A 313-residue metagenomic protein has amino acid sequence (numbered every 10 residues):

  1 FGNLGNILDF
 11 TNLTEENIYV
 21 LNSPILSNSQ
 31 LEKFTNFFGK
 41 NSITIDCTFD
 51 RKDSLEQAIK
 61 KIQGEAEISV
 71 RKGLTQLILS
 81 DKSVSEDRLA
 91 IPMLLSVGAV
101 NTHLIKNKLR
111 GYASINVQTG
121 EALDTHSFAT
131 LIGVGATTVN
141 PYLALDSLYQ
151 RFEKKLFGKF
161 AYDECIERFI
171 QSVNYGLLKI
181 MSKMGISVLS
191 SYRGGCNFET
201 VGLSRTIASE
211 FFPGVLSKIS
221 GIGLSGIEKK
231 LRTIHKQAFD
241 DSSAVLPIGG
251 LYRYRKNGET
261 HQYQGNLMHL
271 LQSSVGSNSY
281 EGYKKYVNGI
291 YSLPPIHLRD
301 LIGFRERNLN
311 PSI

Functional and structural regions predicted by a protein language model:
F1-A58, E65-S69, G73-Q76, S127-F128 (+3 more regions): Flexible, glycine-rich loop/tail regions that form catalytic "lids" or insertion modules at the edges of active sites
F49, S83, T119-E121, C196: Short, flexible loop/turn elements at secondary-structure junctions
S54-I62, V70, R88-A99: Phosphate/oxyanion-binding active-site loops and adjacent basic polyanion-contact surfaces
K72-T75, S80-E86: C-terminal amphipathic alpha-helical interaction region
K82-V84, G120, A136, L143-D146: Short, ordered loop/turn segments at secondary-structure junctions
L89-I115, R168-V173, K179: Alpha-helix-loop-beta-strand connector modules within alpha/beta enzyme cores
S114-T125: Glycine-rich beta-to-alpha transition loops that act as phosphate-gripper elements at the mouths of alpha/beta enzyme
L148-F152: Short, charged, surface-exposed secondary-structure boundary motifs
